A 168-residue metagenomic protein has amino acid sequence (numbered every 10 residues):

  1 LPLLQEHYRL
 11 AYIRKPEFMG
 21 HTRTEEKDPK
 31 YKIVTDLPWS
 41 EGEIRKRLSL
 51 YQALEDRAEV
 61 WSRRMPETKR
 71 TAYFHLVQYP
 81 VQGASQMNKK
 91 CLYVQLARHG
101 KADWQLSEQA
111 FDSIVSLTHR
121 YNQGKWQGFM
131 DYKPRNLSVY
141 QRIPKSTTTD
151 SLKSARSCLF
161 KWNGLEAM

Functional and structural regions predicted by a protein language model:
L1-M168: Substrate-binding groove of N-acetylhexosamine-processing glycoside hydrolases
